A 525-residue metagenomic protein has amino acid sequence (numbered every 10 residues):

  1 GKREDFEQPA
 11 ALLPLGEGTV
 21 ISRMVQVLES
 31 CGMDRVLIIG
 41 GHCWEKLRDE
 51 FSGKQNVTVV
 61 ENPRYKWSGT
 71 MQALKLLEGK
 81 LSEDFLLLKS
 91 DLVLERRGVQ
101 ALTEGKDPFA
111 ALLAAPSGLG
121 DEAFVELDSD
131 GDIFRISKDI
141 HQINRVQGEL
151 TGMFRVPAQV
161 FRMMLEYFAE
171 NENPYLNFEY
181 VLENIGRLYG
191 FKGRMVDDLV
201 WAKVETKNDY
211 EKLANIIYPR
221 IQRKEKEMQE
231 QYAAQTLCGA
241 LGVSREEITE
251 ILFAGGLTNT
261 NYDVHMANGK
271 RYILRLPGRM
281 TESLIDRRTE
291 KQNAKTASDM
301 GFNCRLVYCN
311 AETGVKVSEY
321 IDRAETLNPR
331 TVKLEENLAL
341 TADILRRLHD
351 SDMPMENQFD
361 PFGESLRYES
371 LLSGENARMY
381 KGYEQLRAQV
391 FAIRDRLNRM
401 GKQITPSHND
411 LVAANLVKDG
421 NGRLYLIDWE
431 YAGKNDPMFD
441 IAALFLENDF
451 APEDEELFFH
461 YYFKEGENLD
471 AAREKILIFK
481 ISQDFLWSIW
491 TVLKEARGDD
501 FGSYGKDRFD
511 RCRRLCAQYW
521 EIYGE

Functional and structural regions predicted by a protein language model:
G1-L47: N-terminal glycine-rich phosphate-binding loop and ensuing alpha1 helix
L47-D49, G53-S129: Conserved beta-loop-beta/alpha segment of the NTase-like Rossmann-fold superfamily that binds/positions NTPs
E95-E172: Conserved core of the sugar-phosphate nucleotidyltransferase
Q147-M228, Y232: Conserved alpha/beta core of the MobA/IspD/sugar-nucleotide pyrophosphorylase nucleotidyltransferase superfamily
M228-E246, M353-N409, G420-N421: An alpha-helical support segment within catalytic cores of ATP-dependent transferases
L252-P361, L371-Q385, Q403: ATP-binding pocket architecture of kinase catalytic cores
M438-N468, I481-D499, R511: Active-site activation/catalytic loop segments of kinase-like enzymes and analogous catalytic loops in related
I489-E525: ATP/Mg2+ or Mg2+-diphosphate-binding catalytic cores that bind nucleotide phosphates or diphosphates via glycine-rich
